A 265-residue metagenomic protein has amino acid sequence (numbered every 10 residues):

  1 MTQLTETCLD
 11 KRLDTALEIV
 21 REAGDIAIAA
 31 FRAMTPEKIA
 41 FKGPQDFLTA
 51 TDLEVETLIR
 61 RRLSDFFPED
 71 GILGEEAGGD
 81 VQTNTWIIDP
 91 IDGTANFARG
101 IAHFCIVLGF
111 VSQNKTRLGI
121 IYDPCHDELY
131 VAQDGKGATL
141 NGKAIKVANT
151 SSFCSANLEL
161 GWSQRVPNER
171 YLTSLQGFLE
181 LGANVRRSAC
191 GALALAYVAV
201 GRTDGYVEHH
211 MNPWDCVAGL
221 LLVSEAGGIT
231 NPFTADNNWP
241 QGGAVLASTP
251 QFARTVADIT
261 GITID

Functional and structural regions predicted by a protein language model:
M1-I91, Q251: N-terminal subdomain of lithium-sensitive/metallo-dependent phosphomonoesterases centered on the IMPase/IPPase/PAP
A16, V20-A23, G119, G219 (+1 more regions): Small-residue (primarily alanine) positions within well-ordered alpha-helices, especially packing/interaction faces
A27, D52, L63, T94 (+6 more regions): Residue-level signal for inorganic ion chemistry
I39-A40, S64, A77-G79, I121 (+3 more regions): Short secondary-structure boundary/capping segments
L53, E76, P90-G93, F97 (+4 more regions): Generic detector of well-ordered alpha-helical packing
R61, Q82-T139, A156: DPxDG-like acidic metal-binding loop motif
T116, A144-K146: Short, solvent-exposed loop/turn motifs
K146-D265: An extended, acidic
